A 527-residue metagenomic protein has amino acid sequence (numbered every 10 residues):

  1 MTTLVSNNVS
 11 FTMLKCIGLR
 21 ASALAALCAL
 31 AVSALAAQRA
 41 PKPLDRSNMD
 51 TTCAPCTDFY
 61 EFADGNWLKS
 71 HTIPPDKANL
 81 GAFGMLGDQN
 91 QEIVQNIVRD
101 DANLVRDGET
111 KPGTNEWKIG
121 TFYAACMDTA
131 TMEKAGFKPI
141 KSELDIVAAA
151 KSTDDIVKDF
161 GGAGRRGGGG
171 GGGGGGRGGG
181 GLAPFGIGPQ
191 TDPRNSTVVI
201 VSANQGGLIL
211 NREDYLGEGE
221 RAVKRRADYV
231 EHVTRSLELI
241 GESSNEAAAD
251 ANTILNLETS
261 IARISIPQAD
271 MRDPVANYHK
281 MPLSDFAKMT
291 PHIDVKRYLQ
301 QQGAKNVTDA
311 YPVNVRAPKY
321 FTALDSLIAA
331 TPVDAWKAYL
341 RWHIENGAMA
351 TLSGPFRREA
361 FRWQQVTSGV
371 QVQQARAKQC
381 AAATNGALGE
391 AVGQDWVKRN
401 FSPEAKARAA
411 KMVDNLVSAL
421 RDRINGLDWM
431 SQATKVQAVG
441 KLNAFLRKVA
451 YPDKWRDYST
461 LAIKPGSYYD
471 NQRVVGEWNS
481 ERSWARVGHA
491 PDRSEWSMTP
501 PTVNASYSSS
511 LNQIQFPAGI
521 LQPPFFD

Functional and structural regions predicted by a protein language model:
V5-A25: Bacterial N-terminal signal peptides that target proteins for export
S33-A40, R177: Bacterial Sec-dependent signal peptides at the C-terminal "C-region" and cleavage site
Q38-A54: Short N-terminal segments immediately surrounding and downstream of signal-peptide cleavage
C53-D58, F62-T131: Active-site-surrounding "flap" and adjacent substrate/cofactor-binding loops of secreted or lumenal enzymes, prototyped
D58-F62, I200-S202, Q513-P517: Structural recognition of the beta-strand scaffold that forms the well-ordered cores of secreted hydrolase catalytic
W67-H71, L210-N211, P524: Short, solvent-exposed loop/turn elements at domain surfaces
G87, I254, S260, K288-I293 (+7 more regions): Intrinsically disordered, low-complexity linker/terminal regions across diverse proteins
D101-K411, N415: Noncatalytic, helix-rich "gating/capping" subdomain that lines the substrate-entry/channel surface of large enzyme
